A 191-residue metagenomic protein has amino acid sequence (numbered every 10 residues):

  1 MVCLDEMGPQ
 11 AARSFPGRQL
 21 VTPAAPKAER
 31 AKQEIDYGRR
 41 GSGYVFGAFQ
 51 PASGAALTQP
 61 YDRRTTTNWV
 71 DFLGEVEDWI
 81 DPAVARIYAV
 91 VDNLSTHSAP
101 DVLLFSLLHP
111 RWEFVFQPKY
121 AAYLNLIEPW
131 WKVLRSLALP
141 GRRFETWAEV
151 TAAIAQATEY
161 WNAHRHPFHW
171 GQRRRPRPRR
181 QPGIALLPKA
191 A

Functional and structural regions predicted by a protein language model:
M1-N68, G74, P178-A185: Extended, low-complexity cationic-aromatic segments
V2-L4, I87-V91, V115-Q117, H169-Q172: Short beta-strand segments
L4-D5, A48, G54, D92 (+2 more regions): Short, conserved catalytic/metal-binding motifs centered on acidic residues
K27-Y37, S106-L126, R142-F144: RNase H-like polynucleotidyl transferase catalytic core
A56, I127-E149, Y160-N162: Active-site proximal helix-loop segment of RNase H-like, two-metal nucleases, encompassing DDE(D)
T67-Y88: Short, basic/hydrophobic alpha-helical segments
V84-H97, Y120: Acidic/histidine-rich, metal-coordinating catalytic segments
E149-A191: C-terminal domain-tail junction helix/linker
